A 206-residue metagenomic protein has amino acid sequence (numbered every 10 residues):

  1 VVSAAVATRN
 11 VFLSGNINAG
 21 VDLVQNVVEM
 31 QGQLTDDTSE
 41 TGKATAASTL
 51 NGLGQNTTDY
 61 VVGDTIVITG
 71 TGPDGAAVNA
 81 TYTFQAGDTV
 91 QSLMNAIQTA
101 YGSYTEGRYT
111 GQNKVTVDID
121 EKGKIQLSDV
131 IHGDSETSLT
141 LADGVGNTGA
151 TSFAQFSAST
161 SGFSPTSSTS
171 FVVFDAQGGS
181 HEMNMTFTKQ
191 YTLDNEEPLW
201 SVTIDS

Functional and structural regions predicted by a protein language model:
V1-S206: Structural signature of extracellular appendage/secretion-system components
